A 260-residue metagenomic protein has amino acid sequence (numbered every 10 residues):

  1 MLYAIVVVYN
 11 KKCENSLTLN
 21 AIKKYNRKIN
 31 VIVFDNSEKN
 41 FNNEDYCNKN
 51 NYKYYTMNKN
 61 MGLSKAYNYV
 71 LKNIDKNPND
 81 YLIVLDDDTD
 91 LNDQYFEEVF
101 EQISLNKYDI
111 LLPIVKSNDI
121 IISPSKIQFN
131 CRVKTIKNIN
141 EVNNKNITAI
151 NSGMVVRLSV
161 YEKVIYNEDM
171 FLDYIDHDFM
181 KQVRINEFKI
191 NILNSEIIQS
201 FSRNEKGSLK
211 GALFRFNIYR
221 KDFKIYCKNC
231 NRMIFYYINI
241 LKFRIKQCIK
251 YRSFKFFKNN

Functional and structural regions predicted by a protein language model:
V6-Y25: Short, well-formed alpha-helical segments that are part of the catalytic scaffolds of diverse glycosyltransferases
M57-K76: Glycine-rich, basic loop-to-helix element that forms the pyrophosphate-binding segment of sugar-nucleotide handling
N79-D90: Short beta-strand-to-loop acidic/aromatic patch adjacent to the donor-nucleotide binding site
Q94-S125: Conserved donor NDP-sugar-binding/catalytic core segment of glycosyltransferases
K137-V156: A recurrent flexible, glycine/aromatic-enriched loop bordering the glycosyltransferase active site that acts as
A149-M154, V160, V164, M170-S195: A short, conserved alpha-helix in the catalytic core of glycosyltransferases
N191-K210, D222: Active-site donor/metal-binding and catalytic loop motifs of nucleotide-sugar-dependent glycosylation enzymes
K210-N260: Non-catalytic, C-terminal membrane-associated alpha-helical segments of glycosyltransferases
